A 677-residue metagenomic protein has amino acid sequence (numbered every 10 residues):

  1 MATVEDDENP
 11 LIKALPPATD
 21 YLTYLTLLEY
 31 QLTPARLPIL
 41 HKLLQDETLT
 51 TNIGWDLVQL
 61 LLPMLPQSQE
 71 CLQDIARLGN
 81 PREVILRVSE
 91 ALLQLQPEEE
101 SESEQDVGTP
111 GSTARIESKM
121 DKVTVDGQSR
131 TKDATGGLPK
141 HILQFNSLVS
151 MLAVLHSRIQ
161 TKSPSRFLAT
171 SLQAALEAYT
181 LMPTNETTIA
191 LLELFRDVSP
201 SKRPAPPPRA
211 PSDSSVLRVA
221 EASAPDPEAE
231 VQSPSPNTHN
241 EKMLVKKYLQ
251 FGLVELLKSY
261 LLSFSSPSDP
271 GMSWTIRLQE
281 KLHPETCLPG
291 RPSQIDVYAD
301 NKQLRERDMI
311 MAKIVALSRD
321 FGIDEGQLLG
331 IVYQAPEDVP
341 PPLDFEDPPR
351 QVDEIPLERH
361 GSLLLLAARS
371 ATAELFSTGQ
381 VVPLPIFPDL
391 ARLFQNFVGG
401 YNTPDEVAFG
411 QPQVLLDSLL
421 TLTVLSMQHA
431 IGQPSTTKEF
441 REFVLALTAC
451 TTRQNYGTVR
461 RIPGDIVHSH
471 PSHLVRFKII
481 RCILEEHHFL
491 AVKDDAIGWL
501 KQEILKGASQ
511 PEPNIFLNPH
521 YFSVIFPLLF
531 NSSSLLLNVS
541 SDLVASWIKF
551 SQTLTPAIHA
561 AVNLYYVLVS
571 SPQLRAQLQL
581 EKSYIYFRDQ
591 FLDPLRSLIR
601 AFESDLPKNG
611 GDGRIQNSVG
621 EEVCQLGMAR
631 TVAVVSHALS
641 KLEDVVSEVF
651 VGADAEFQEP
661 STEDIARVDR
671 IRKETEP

Functional and structural regions predicted by a protein language model:
A2-L288: Long amphipathic alpha-helical scaffold regions
D6-A14, E29, A299-L474, K478 (+8 more regions): Alpha-solenoid helical repeat scaffolds
Y24-P34, Q45-I53, P63-V84, Q94-E102 (+16 more regions): Flexible helix-coil junctions and inter-repeat linker/turn elements that act as hinges within alpha-solenoid scaffolds
T48, P267, S540, T555-P556: Intrinsically disordered, low-complexity regions enriched in Ser/Pro/Gly/Gln/His and often acidic
P206-L384: Alpha-helical repeat/alpha-solenoid scaffolds of the HEAT/ARM/MIF4G superfamily and closely related elongated all-alpha
P660-A666: Terminal, low-structured helical/coil segments at or just beyond the last alpha-helical repeat
